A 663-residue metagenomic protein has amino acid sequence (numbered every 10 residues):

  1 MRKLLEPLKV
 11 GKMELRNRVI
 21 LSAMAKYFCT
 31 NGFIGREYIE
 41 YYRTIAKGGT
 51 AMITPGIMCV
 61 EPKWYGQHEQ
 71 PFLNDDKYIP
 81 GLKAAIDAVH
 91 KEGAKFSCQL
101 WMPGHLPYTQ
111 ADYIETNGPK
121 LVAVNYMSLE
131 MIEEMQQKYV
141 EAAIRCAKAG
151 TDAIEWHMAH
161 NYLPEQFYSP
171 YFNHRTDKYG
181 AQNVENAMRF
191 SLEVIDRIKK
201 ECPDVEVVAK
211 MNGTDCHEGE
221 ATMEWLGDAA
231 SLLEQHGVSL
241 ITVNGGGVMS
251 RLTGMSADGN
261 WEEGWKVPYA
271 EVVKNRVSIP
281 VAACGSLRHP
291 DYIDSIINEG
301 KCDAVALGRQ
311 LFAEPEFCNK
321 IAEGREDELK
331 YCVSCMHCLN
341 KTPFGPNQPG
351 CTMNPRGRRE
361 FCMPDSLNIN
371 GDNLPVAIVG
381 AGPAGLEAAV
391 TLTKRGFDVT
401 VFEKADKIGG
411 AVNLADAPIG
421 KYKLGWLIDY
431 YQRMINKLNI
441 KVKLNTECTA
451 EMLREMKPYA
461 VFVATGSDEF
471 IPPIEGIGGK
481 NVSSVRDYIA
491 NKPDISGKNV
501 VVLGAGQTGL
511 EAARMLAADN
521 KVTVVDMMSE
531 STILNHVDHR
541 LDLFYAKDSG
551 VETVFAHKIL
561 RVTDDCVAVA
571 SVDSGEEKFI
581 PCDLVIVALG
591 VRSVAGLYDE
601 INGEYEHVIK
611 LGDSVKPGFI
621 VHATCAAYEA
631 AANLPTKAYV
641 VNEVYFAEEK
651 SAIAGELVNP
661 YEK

Functional and structural regions predicted by a protein language model:
M1-V379, P383, A388-K394, V399 (+3 more regions): Flavin-dependent oxidoreductase catalytic cores
G93-A94, V205, I279, D519-K521 (+2 more regions): A short helix->loop->beta-strand "cap" motif at the edges of active sites that frequently abuts
Y179-N183, R358-I369, G425-W426, D487-K498 (+2 more regions): Surface-exposed acidic, glycine/proline-enriched linker/cap segments that occur as 15-30-residue helix-coil
T253-G259, D303, V412-G420, M527-S529 (+1 more regions): Short beta-alpha connecting loops at secondary-structure transitions that line or flank enzyme active sites
N370-V401, L444-K457, A464-N481, R486-V537 (+2 more regions): Rossmann-like dinucleotide/flavin-binding elements
G410-Y459, L534-H557: N-terminal Rossmann-like dinucleotide/flavin-binding domain of flavoprotein oxidoreductases that bind FAD/FMN
